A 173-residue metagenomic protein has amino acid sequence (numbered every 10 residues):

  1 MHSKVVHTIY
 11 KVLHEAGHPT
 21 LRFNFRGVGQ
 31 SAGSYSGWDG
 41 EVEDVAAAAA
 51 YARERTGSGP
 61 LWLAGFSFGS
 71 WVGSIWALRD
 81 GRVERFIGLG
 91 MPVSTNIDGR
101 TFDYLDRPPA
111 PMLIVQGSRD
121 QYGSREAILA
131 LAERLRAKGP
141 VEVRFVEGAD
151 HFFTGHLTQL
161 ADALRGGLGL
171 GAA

Functional and structural regions predicted by a protein language model:
M1-S58: Serine-hydrolase catalytic machinery in alpha/beta-hydrolase-like enzymes
G33, A149-A161: Catalytic histidine-centered segment of alpha/beta-hydrolase-like enzymes
P60-G65, L89: Short beta-strand immediately N-terminal to the catalytic nucleophile in serine-hydrolase-like folds
G65-G73: Gly/Ala-rich beta-loop-alpha elbow adjacent to hydrolase catalytic centers
R82-S94: A conserved short beta-strand
T95, S118-G123, H151-F152: Acidic catalytic loop of the alpha/beta-hydrolase fold
R107-P109, L113-Q116, D120: Short beta-strand/loop motif that positions the catalytic acidic residue of the alpha/beta-hydrolase fold
E133-F152: Catalytic histidine neighborhood in serine/cysteine hydrolases with alpha/beta-hydrolase-type architecture
